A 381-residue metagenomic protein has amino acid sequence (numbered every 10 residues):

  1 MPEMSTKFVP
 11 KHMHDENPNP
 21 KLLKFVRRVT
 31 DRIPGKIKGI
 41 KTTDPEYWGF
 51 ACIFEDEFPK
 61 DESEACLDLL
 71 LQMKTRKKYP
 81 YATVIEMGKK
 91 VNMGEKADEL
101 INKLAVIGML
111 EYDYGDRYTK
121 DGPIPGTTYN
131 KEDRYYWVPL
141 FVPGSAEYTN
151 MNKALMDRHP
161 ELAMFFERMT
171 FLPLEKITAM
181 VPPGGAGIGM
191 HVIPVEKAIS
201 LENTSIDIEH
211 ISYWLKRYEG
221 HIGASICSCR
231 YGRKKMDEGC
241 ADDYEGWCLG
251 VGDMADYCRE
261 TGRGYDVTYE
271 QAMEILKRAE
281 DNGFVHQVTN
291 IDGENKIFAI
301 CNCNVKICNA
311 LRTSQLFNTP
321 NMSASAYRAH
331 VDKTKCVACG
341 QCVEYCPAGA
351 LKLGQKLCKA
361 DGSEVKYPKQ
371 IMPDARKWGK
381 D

Functional and structural regions predicted by a protein language model:
P2-C52: Long, low-complexity, charged/polar intrinsically disordered regions in eukaryotic proteins
F58-L67: Short helix-coil-helix linker/hinge
L69, R76-V91: Short acidic, hydrophobic short linear motifs in intrinsically disordered regions
K90-V106: Short amphipathic alpha-helical interaction segments
M93, Y136, Q287-A299, L316-Y345 (+1 more regions): Ferredoxin-like iron-sulfur electron-transfer modules
A105-G126, L351-K352: A short, conserved structural fragment
T119-P173: Short, amphipathic alpha-helical interaction segments positioned at domain boundaries
M156-V267, T289-G293: Long, Pro/Ser/Thr-rich low-complexity/intrinsically disordered regulatory tracts in eukaryotic proteins
